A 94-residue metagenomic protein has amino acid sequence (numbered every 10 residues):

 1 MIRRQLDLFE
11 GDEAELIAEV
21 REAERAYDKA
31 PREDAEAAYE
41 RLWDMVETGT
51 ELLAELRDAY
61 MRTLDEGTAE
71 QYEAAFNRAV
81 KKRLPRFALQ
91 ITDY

Functional and structural regions predicted by a protein language model:
M1-K29: Short terminal alpha-helical segments
M1-L8, A30, D34-R41, T68: Non-transmembrane, amphipathic alpha-helical segments
D7, A14, E40-A54, A74-K81: Generic structural signal for well-ordered, non-transmembrane alpha-helical segments in soluble/cytosolic regions
A14-I17, D28, R32, A54 (+3 more regions): Residue-level signal for secondary-structure boundary elements
E19, A23-Y60: Contiguous, amphipathic alpha-helical segments that mediate oligomerization or scaffolding in large protein assemblies
R62-Y94: Amphipathic alpha-helical binding modules
